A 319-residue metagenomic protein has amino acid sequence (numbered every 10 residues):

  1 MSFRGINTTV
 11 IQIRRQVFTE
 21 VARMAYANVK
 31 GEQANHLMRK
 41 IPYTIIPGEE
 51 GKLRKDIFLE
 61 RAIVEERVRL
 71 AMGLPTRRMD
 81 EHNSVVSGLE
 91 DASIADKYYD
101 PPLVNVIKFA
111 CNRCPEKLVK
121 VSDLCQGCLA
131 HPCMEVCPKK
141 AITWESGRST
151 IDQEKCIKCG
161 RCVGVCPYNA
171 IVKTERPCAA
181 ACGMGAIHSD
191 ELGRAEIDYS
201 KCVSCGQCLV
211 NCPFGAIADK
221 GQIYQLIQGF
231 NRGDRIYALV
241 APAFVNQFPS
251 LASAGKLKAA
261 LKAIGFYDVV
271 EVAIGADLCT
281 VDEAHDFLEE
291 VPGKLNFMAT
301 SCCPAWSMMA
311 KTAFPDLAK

Functional and structural regions predicted by a protein language model:
M1-R77, D219-K319: Iron-sulfur-associated redox domains of electron-transfer enzymes in respiratory and anaerobic energy metabolism
S2-V165, N169-A179: Ferredoxin-type iron-sulfur electron-transfer modules and their immediate structural context
P101-P102, C111-C114, I157, I187-H188 (+2 more regions): A short alpha-helix capping/helix-coil boundary motif
P115-G206, V210, G215, G221-Q222 (+7 more regions): Glycine- and small hydrophobic-enriched segments that form the cores of compact globular domains
